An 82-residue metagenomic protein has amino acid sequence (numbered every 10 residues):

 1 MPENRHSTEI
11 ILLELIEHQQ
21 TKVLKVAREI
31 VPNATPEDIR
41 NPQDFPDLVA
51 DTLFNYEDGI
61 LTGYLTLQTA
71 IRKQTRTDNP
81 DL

Functional and structural regions predicted by a protein language model:
M1-R28: Short, charge/polar-rich alpha-helical segments
P2-E3, T77-L82: Short acidic DE-rich linear segments
L24-A27, V31, T35-D38, N79: Alpha-helical coiled-coil oligomerization motifs
A34-R76: Short, charge-rich amphipathic interface segments used for partner binding and complex assembly
